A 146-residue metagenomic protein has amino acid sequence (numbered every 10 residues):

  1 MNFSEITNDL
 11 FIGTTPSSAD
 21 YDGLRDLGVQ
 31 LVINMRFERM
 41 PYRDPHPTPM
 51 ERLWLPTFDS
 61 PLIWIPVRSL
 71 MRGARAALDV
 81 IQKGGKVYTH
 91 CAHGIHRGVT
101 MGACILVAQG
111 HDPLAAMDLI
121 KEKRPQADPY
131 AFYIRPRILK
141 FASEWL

Functional and structural regions predicted by a protein language model:
N2-K86, V107-L139, W145-L146: Cysteine-based protein phosphatase catalytic domain of the PTP/DSP
G84-A103: A phosphate-binding catalytic loop at a beta-strand-loop-alpha-helix junction that coordinates phosphoryl groups
